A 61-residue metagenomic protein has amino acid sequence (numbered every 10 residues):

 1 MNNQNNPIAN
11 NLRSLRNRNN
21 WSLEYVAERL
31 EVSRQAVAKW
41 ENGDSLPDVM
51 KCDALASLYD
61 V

Functional and structural regions predicted by a protein language model:
M1-R18: A short, Lys/Arg-rich alpha-helix, primarily the initiator
N6, S45-L46: Short alpha-helix boundary/capping motifs
N10, N20-W21, P47-M50: Residue-level signal for the short linker/turn that defines the boundary of a DNA-recognition helix
N20-K39, A54: Short alpha-helical DNA-recognition segment
N42: Short, conserved catalytic or interaction motifs in soluble domains
M50-V61: DNA major-groove recognition helix of helix-turn-helix/homeodomain DNA-binding modules
